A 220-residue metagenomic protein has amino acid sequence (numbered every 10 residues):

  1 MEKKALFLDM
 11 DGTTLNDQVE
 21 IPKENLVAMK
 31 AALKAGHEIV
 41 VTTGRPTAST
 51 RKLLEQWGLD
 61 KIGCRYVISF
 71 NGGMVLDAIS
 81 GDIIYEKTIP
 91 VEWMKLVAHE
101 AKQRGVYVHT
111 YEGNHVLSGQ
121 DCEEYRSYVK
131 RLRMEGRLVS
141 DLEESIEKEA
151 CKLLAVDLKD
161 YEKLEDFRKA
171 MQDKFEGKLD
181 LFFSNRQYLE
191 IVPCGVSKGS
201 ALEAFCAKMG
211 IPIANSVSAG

Functional and structural regions predicted by a protein language model:
M1-E2, G63, E149, P212: Short loop/turn motifs at secondary-structure junctions
M1-M10, K30, K34, I211: Non-catalytic pre-domain segments flanking phosphatase-related domains
K4-V19, V41, V97: Asp-based phosphoryl-transfer active-site loop
L6-L8, I68, S218: Residue-level marker for buried hydrophobic side chains located in beta-strands that build the well-ordered beta-sheet
L15-V19, E86-K87, G195: Short, flexible loop segments at the rims of nucleotide/cofactor-binding pockets, characterized by
K23-Y125: Active-site phosphate-binding/coordination module
E100, R104-A219: Conserved acidic, metal-coordinating active-site core of Asp-based, Mg2+-dependent phosphoryl-transfer enzymes
